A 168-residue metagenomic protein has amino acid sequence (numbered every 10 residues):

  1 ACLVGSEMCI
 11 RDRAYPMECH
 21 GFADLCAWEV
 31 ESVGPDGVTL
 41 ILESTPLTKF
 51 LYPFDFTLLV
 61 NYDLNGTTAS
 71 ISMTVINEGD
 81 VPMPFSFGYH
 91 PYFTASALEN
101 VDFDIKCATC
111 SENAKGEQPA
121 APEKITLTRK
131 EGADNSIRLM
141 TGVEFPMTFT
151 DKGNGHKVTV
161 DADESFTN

Functional and structural regions predicted by a protein language model:
A1-G5, C9-I10: Single conserved hydrophobic/aromatic residue that forms the stacking wall/gate of nucleotide- or nucleobase-binding
R11-Y15, M73: Short Pro-Gly-centered flexible turn/kink motifs
P16-G66: Extended, loop-rich substrate-binding clefts of extracytoplasmic carbohydrate-active enzymes
V38, A69-I71, T167: Hydrophobic residues embedded in beta-strands of well-ordered beta-sheets
F50-Y52, T74, P84-G88, A114-E117: A short secondary-structure junction signal
F54-V60, F87-P91, L127-R129: Active-site glycine-rich loop that binds ribose-phosphate moieties when present
V60-Y62, A69-N77: Short, well-ordered beta-strand segments enriched in hydrophobic/aromatic residues
P82-P84, Y92-N168: Active-site/ligand-binding surface loops and adjacent short beta/alpha elements that line catalytic pockets across
